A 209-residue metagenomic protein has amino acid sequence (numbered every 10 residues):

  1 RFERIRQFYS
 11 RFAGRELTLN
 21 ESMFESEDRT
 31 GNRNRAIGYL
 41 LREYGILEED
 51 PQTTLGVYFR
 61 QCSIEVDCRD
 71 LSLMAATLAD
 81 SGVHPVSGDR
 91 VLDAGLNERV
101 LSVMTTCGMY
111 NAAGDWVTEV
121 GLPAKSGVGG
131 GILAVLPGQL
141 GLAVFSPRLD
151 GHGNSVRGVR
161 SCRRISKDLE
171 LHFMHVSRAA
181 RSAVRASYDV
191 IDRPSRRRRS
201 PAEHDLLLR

Functional and structural regions predicted by a protein language model:
R1-Q61: Active-site-adjacent helix/loop patches that line small-molecule binding or acyl-intermediate pockets
F2, T30, N34, I64-D67 (+4 more regions): Generic structural signal for well-ordered, non-membrane alpha-helical segments in soluble metabolic enzymes
A13, N32, A202-R209: A broadly structural signal marking compact, well-ordered functional cores that mediate small-ligand/cofactor/substrate
Y39-R99: Penicillin-binding protein/beta-lactamase superfamily catalytic region
A79-L207: Structured C-terminal helix/loop/strand segments within mature extracytoplasmic catalytic/sensor domains
